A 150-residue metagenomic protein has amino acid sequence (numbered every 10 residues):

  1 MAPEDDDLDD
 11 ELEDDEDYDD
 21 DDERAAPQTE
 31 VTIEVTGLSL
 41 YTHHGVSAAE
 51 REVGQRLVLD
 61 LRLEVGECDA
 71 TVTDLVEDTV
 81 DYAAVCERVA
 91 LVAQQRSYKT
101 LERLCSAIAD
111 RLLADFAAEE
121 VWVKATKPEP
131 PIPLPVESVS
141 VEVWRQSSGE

Functional and structural regions predicted by a protein language model:
M1-E150: N-terminal, polar/charged subdomain of small-to-medium soluble alpha/beta proteins
